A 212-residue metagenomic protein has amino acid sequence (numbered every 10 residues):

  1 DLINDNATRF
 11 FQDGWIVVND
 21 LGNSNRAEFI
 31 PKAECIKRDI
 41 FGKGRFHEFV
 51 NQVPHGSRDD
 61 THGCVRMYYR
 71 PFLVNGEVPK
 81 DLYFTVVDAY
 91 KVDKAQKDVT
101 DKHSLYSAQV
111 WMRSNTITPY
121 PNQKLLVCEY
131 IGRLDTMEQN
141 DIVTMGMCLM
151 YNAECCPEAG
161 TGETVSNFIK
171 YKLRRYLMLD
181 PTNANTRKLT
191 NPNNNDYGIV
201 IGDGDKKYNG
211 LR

Functional and structural regions predicted by a protein language model:
D1-K188: RNase H-like, metal-dependent nuclease domains and their acidic two-metal-ion catalytic environment used
Y171-R212: Metal-dependent DNA phosphodiester-chemistry modules and their immediately adjacent helices/loops in DNA-processing
